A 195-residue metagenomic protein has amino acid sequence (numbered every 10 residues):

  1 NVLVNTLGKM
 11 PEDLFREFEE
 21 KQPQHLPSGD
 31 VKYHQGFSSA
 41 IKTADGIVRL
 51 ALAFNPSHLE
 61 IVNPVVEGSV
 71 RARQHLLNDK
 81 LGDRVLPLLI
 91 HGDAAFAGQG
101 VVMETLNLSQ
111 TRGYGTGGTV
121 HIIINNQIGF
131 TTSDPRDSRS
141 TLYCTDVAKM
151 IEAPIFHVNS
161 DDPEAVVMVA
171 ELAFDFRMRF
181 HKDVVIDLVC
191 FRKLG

Functional and structural regions predicted by a protein language model:
N1-L88, A94-V102, L106-V120, I124 (+4 more regions): Conserved internal helical-beta-strand scaffold that buttresses enzyme catalytic cores
V2, T6, R179-G195: Glycine/aspartate-rich loop-and-adjacent alpha/beta segment that forms the canonical ThDP
F37, R136-T141, V189-L194: Short glycine-enriched loops at secondary-structure junctions
H91, I123, N159, D187-C190: Glycine-rich, histidine-containing beta strand-loop boundary motifs that form or position
V102-T105, T141, A170: Amphipathic alpha-helical segments in well-structured domains
Y143-M168: Conserved thiamine diphosphate
F156, E164, A170-F174, M178-R179 (+1 more regions): Functional cores that coordinate and move charged inorganic groups
